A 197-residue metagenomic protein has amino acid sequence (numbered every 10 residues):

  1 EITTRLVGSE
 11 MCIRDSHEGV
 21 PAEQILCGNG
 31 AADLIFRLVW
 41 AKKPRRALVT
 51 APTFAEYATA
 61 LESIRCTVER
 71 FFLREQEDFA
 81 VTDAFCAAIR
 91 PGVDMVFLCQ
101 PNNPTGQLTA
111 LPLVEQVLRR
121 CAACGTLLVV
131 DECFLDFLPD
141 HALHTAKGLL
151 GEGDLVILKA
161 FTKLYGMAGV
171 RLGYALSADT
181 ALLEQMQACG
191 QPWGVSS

Functional and structural regions predicted by a protein language model:
E1-G8, C12-I13: Single conserved hydrophobic/aromatic residue that forms the stacking wall/gate of nucleotide- or nucleobase-binding
V7-G8, P21, I64-R65, G151-G153: Short, structured coil segments at secondary-structure junctions
S16-R37: Short loop-beta-helix segment that forms the pyridoxal 5′-phosphate
D33, W40-L98: PLP-dependent aminotransferase-like
F79-G92, P104-L128, E132-L164: Active-site pre-lysine segment of PLP-dependent enzymes
D154-S197: PLP-dependent aminotransferase class I/II
